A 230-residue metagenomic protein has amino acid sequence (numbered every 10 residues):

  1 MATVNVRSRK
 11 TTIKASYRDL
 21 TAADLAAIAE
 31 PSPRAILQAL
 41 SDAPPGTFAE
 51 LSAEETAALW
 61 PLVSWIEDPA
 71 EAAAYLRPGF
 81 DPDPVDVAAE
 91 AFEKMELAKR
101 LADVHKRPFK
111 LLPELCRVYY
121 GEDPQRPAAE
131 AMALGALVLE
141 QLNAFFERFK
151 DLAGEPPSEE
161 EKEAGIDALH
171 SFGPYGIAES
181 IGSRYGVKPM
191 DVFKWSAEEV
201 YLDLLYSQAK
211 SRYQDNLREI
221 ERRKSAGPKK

Functional and structural regions predicted by a protein language model:
M1-K230: An amphipathic, hydrophobic-aromatic interaction surface with interspersed Lys/Arg that forms lipid/phosphate-bearing
